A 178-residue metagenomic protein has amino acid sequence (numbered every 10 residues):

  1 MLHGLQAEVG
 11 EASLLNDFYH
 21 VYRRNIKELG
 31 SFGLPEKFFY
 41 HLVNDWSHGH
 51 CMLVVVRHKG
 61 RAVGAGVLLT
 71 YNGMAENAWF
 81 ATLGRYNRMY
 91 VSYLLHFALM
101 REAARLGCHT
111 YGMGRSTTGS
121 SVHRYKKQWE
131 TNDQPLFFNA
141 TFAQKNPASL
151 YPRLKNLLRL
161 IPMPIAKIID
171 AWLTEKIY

Functional and structural regions predicted by a protein language model:
M1-R88: A conserved beta-strand-loop-helix scaffold within acyl/acetyltransferase catalytic domains
S13, T70-G73, H96, M100 (+3 more regions): Membrane-targeting and insertion segments and their boundary/processing signals
F18-V21, T82, A104-R105, A148-S149 (+1 more regions): Generic signal for short, ordered secondary-structure residues within or immediately flanking folded domains
I26-L34, H58-A62, L99, I161-I168 (+1 more regions): Short, charge-rich amphipathic segments
H41-V43, N87-R88, M100-R101, K145-P147 (+1 more regions): Short, intrinsically disordered/low-complexity patches at protein termini and at juxtamembrane boundaries
N44-H48, A103, W129, Y151-R153: Alpha-helix boundary/capping detector
N72-P135: Acyl-donor binding region in acyl/amide transferases
C108-Y178: Active-site/acyl-donor-binding loops of N-acyltransferases
